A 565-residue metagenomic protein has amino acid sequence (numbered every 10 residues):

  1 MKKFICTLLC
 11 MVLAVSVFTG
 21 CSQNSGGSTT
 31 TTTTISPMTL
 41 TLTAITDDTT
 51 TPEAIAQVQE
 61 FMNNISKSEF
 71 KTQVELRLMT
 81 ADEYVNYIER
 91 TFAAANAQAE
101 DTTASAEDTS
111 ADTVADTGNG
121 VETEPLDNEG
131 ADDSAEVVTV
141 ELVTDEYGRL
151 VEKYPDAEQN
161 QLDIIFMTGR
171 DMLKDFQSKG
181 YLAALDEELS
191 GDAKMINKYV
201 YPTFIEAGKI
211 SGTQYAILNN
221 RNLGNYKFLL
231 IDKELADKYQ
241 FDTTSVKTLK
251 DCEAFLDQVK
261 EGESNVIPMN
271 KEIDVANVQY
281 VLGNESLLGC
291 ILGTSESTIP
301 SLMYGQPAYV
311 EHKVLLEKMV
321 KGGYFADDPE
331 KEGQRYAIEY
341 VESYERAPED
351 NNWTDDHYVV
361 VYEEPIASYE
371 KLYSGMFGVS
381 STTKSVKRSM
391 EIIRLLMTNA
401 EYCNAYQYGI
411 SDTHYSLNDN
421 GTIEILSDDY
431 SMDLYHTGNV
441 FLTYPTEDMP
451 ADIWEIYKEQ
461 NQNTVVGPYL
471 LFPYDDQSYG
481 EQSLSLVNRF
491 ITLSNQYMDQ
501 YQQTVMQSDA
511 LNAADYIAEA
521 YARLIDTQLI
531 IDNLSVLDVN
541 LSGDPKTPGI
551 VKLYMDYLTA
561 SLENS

Functional and structural regions predicted by a protein language model:
M1-F4: Positively charged n-region of N-terminal signal peptides that target proteins for export
L8-L13, V17, C21-S565: Extracytoplasmic/secretory soluble proteins
